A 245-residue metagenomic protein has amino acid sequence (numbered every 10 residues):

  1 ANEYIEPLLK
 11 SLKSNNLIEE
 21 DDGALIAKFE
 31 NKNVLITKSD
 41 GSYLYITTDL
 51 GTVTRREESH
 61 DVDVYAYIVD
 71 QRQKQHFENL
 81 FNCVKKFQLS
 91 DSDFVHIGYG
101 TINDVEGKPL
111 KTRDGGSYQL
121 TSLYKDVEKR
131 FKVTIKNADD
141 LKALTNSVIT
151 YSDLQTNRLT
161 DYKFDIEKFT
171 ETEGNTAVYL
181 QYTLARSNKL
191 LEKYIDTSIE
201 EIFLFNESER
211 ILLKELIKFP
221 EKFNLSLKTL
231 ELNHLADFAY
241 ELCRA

Functional and structural regions predicted by a protein language model:
A1-A245: Non-catalytic interaction-recognition regions
